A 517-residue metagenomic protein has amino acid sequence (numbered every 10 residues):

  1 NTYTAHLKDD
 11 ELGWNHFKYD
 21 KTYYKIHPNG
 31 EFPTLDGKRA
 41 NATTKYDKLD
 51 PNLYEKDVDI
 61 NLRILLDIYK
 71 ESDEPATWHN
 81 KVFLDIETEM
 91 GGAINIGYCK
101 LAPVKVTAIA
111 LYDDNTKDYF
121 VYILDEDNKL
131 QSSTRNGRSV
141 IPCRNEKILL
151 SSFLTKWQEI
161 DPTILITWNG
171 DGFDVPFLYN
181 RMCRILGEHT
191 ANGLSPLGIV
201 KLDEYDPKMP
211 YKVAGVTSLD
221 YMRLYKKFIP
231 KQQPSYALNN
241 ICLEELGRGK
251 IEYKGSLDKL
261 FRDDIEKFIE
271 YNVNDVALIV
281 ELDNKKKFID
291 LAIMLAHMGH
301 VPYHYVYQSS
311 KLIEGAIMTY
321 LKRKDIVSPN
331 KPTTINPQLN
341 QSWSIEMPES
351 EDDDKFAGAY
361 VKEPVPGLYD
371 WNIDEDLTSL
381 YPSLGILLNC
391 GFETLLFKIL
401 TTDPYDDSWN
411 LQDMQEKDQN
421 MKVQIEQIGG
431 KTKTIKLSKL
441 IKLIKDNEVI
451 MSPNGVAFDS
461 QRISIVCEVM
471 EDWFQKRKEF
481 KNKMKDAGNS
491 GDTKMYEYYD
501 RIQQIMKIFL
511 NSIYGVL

Functional and structural regions predicted by a protein language model:
N1-D59, R184-I185, H189-K212, G247-E252 (+6 more regions): Non-catalytic nucleic-acid-binding interfaces of large nucleic-acid enzymes and RNP effectors
T4-H6, N15-H16, Y23, D57-I164 (+1 more regions): Conserved RNase H-like, two-metal-ion catalytic cores of nucleic-acid enzymes
L62, D73-G92, T190, L194-E204 (+2 more regions): Extended, Lys/Arg-enriched charged tracts that mediate electrostatic binding to polyanionic substrates
G91-G92, G172-F177, P382: Short catalytic/ligand-binding loop motif for oxyanion handling, primarily in non-cytosolic enzymes, centered on
Y98-K100, P176-H189, A296-H297, L387-T394: Short secondary-structure boundary/capping segments
Y119-V121, K129-V140, R144, D161 (+4 more regions): Active-site-proximal helix-loop-helix substrate-binding element of RNase H-like nuclease domains
D258-F392, L396-I399, Y405, D492-L517: Common nucleic-acid-contacting/processivity interface regions adjacent to the catalytic cores of nucleic-acid enzymes
L377-L517: Helical catalytic core of nucleic-acid polymerases
